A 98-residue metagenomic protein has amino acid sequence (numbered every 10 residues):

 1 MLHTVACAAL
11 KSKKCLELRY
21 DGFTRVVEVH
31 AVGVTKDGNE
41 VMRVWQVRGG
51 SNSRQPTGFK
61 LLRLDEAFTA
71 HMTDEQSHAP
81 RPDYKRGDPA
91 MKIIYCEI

Functional and structural regions predicted by a protein language model:
M1-I98: Core beta-strand-centered patch of the WYL/Sm-like small regulatory domain
